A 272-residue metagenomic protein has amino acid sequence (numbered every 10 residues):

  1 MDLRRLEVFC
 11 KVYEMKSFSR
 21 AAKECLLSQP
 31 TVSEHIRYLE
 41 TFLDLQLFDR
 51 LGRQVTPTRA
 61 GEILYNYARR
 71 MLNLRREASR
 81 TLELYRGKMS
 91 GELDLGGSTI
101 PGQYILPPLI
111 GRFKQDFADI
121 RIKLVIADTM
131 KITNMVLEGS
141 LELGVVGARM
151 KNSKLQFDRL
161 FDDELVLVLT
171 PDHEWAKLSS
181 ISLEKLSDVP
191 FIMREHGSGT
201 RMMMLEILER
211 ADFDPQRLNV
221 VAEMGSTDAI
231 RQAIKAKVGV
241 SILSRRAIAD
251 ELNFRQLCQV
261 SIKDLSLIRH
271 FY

Functional and structural regions predicted by a protein language model:
C10-S28: Short helix-boundary/capping micro-motifs
E40-P57: A short LG(V/I)-centered, amphipathic sequence patch enriched for acidic residue(s) preceding the LG motif
F42-L43, L64-R86: Alpha-helical linker/hinge and terminal dimerization helices associated with HTH transcriptional regulators
S90-S153: Central regulatory/effector-binding core of bacterial HTH transcription factors
D128-T133, L137-L141, E209, F213-V260: Hydrophobic hinge/microswitch elements
K154-L165, L169-I192, H196: Flexible hinge/capping segments at coil-to-helix
F191-D212: Secondary-structure junction motif
C258-Y272: A late-sequence structural motif
